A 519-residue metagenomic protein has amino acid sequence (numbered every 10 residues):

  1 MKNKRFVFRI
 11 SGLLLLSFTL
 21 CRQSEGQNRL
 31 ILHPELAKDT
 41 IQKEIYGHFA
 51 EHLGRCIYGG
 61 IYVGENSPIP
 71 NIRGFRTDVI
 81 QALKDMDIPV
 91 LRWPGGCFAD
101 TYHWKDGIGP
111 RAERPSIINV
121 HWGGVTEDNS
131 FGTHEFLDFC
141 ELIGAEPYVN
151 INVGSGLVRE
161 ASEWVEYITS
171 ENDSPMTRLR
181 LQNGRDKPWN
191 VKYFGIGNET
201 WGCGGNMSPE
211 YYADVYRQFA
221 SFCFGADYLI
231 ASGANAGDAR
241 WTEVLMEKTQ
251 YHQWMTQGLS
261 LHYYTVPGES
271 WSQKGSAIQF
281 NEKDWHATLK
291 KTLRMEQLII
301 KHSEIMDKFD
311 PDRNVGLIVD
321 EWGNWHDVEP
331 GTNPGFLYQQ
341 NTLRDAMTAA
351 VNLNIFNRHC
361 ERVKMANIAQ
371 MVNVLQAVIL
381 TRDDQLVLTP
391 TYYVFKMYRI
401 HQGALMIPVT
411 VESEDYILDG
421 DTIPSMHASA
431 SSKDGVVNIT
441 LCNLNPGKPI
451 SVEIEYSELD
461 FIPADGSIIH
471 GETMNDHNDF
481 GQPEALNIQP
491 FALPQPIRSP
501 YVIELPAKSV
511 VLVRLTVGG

Functional and structural regions predicted by a protein language model:
M1-Q27: Bacterial Sec-dependent N-terminal signal peptides
L15, H286, F336-L337: Short interface patches used for recognition in eukaryotic signaling and trafficking proteins
E25-G258, T292-V328, T332-G519: Non-catalytic accessory regions flanking glycosidase/transglycosidase catalytic cores in CAZymes
Y251, M255-S272, I278-N281, H286: Long, well-ordered, tryptophan-enriched scaffold segments
